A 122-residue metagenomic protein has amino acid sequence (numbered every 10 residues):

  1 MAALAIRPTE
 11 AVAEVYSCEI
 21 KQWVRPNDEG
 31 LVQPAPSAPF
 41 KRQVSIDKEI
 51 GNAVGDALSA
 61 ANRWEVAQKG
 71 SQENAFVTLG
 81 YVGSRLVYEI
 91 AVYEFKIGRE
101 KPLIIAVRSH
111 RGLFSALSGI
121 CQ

Functional and structural regions predicted by a protein language model:
M1-A3: Sec-dependent N-terminal signal peptides
I6-P8: N-terminal signal peptide c-region/cleavage motif recognized by signal peptidases
A11-A13: Boundary at the C-terminal end of the N-terminal hydrophobic targeting segment
S17-N52, I90: Short, solvent-exposed loop/hinge segments that bridge or flank secondary-structure elements
P36, R108-Q122: Edge beta-strand at a domain terminus
R42-V44, E89-I97, S118-Q122: Hydrophobic/aromatic beta-strand elements that line small-molecule binding cavities or substrate pockets in beta-rich
I50-E89: Contiguous, well-ordered beta-strand patches that form the walls/edges of small beta-barrel/beta-sandwich domains
G98-R108: Low-complexity, intrinsically disordered Gly/Pro/Thr-rich segments
